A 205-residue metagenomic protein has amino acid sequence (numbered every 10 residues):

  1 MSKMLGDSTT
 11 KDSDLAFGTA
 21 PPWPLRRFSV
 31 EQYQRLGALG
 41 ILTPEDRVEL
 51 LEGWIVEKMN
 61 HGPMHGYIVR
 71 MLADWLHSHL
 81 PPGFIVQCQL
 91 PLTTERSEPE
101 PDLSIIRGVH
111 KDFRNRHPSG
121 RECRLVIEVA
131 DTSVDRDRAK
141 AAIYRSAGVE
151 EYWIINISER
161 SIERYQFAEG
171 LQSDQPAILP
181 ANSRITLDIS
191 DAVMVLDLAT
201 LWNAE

Functional and structural regions predicted by a protein language model:
M1-E205: Gly/Pro/Ser/Thr-rich low-complexity, intrinsically disordered segments predominantly at protein N-termini
